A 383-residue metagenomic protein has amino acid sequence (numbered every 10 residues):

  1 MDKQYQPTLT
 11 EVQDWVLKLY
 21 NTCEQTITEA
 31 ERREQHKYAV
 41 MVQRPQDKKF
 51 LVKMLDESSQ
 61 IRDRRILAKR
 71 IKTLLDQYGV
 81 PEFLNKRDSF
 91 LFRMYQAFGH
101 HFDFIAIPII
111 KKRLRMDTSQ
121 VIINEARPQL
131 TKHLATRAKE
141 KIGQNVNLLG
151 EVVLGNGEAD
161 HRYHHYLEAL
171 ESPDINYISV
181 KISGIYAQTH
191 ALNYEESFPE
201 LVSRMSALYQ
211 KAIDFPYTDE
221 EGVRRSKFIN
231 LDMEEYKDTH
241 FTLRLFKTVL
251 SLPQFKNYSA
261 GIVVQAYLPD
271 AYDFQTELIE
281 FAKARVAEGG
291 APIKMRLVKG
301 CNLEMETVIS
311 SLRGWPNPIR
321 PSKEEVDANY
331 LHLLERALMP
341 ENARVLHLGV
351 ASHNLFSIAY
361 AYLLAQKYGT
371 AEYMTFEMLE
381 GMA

Functional and structural regions predicted by a protein language model:
M1-A383: Positively charged, amphipathic and often flexible ligand-engagement surfaces
